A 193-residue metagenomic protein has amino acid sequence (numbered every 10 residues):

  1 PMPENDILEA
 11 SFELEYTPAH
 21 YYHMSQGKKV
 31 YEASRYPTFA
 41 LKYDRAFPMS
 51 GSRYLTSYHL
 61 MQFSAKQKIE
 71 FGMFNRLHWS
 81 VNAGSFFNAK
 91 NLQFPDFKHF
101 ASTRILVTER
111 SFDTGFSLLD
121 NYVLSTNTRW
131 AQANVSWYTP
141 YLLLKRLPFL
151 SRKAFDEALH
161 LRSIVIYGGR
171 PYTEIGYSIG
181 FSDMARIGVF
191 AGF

Functional and structural regions predicted by a protein language model:
P1-F193: Exposed, low-structure sequence patches enriched in small/polar residues
